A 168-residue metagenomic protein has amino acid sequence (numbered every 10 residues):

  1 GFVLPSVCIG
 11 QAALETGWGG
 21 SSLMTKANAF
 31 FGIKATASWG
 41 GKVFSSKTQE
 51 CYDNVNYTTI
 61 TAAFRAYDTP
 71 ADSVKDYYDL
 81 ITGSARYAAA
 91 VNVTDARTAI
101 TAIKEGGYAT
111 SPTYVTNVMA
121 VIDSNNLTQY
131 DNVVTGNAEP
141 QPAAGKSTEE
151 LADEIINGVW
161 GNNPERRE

Functional and structural regions predicted by a protein language model:
G1-P142: Catalytic cores of secreted/periplasmic lytic hydrolases that degrade extracellular macromolecules
G1-V3, E165-E168: Proteins with a high burden of low-complexity, intrinsically disordered sequence enriched in S/T/G/P/A and R, requiring
G145-R167: Extracytoplasmic Gram-positive cell-surface binding/anchoring modules and repeats
